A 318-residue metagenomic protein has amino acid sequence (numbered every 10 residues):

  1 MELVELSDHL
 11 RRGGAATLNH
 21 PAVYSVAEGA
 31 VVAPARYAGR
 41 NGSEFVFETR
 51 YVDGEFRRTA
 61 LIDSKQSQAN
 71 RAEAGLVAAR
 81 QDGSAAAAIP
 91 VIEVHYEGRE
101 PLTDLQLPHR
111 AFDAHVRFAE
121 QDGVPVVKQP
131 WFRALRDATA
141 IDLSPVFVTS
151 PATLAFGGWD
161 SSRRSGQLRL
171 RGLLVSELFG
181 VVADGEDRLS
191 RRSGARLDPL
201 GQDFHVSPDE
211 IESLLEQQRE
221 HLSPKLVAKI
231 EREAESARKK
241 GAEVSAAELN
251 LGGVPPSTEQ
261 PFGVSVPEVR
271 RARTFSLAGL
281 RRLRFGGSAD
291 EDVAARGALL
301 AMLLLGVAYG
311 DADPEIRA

Functional and structural regions predicted by a protein language model:
M1-A35, G39-A60, G83-A87, V91-E97 (+1 more regions): Basic polyanion-binding and macromolecular-assembly surfaces
A60-L61, N70: Active-site scaffold segments
Q68-A79: Short active-site loop/helix that positions an aromatic residue
E100-P101: Polyanion-binding loop/helix "lid" in catalytic or ligand-binding cores
